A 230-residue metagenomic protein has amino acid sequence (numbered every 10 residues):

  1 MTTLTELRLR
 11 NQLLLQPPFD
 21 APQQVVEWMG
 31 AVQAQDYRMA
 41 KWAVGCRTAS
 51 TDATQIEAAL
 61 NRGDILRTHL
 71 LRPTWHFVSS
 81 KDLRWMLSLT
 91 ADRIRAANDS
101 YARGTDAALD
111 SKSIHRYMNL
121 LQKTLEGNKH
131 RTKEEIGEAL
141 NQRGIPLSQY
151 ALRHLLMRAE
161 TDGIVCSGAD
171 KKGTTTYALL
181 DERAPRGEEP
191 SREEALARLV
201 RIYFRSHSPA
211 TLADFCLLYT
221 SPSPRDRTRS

Functional and structural regions predicted by a protein language model:
M1-R131, E138-P146: Phosphate-backbone binding and catalysis cores of DNA-processing enzymes
A53-T54, E134, R153, R198: Residue-level marker for well-ordered alpha-helical positions
T132-K133, L212: Short, charged amphipathic recognition helices of the HTH superfamily and cognate SANT/SANTA-like modules
Q149-L218: Loop-centered beta-sheet repeat module
Y219-S230: Single conserved hydrophobic/aromatic residue that forms the stacking wall/gate of nucleotide- or nucleobase-binding
